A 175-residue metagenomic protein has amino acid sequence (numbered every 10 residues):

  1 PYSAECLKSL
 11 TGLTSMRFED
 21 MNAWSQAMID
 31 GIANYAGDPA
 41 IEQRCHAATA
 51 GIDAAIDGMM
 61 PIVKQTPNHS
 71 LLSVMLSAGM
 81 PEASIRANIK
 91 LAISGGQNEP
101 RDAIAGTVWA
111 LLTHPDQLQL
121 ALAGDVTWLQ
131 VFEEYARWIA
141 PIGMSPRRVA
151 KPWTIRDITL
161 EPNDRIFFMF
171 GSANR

Functional and structural regions predicted by a protein language model:
P1-R175: Cytochrome P450
